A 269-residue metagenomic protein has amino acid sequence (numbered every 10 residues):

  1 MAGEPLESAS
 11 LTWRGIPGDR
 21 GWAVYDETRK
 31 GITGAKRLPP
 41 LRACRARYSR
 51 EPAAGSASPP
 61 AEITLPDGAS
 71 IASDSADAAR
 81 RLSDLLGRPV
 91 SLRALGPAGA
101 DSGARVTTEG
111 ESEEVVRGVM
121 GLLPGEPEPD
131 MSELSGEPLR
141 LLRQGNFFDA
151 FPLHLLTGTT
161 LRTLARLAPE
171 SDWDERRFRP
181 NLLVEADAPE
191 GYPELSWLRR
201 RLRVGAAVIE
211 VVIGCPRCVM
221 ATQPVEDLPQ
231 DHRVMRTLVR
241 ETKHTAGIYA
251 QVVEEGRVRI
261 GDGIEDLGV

Functional and structural regions predicted by a protein language model:
M1-V269: Metal-cofactor-dependent catalytic cores
